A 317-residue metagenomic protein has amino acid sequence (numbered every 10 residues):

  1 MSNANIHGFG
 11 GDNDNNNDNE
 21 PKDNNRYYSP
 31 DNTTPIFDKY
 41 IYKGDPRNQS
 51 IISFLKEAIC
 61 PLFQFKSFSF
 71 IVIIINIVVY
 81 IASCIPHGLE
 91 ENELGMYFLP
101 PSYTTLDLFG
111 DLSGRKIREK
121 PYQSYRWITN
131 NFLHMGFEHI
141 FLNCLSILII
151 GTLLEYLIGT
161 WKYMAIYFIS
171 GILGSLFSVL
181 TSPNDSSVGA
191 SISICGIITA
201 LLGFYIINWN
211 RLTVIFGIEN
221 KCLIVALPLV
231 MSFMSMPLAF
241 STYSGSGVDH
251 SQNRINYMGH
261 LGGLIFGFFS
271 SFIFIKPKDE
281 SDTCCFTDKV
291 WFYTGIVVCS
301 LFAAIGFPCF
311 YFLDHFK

Functional and structural regions predicted by a protein language model:
S2-D12, N19-K317: A detector for small-residue-rich transmembrane helices and their helix-helix packing motifs
